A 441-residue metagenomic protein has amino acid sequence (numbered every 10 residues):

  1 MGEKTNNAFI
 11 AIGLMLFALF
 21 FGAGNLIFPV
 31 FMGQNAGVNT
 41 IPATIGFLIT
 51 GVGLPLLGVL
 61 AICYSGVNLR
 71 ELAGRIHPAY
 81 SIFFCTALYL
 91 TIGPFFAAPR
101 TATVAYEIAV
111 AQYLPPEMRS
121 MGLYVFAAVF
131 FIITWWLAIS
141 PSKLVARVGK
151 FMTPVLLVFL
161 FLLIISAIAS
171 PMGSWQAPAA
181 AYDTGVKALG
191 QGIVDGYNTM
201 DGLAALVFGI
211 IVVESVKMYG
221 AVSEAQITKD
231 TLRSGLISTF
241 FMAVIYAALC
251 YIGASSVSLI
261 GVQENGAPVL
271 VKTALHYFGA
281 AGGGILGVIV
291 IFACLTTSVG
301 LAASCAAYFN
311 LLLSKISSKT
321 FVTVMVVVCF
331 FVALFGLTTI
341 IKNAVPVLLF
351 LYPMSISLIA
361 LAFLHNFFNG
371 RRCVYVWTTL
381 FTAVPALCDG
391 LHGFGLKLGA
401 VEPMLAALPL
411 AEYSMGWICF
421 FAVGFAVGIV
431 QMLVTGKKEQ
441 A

Functional and structural regions predicted by a protein language model:
A11-F21, S166-G173, Y182-L249, I285-C294 (+3 more regions): Hydrophobic, membrane-embedded alpha-helices of multi-pass small-molecule transporters
G53, L57, V155-A167, L232-V257 (+1 more regions): Selective recognition of specific alpha-helical transmembrane segments in multi-pass small-molecule
C63-L72, F131-M152, M218-A221, F330-N343 (+1 more regions): Membrane-water interface regions at transmembrane-helix termini and the short interhelical loops of multi-pass membrane
L69-G74, I245-L295, L311, P346: TM-loop-TM module centered on a large, flexible mid-protein loop between adjacent transmembrane helices in multi-pass
P94, A98, L157-T184, G202-L203 (+4 more regions): Hydrophobic alpha-helical segments and their helix-loop junctions in multi-pass secondary transporters
A138-A167, A344-I356, Y375-V384: Membrane-interface loop-to-helix entry segments
S140-F151, L189, V212-F241, L259-V271 (+2 more regions): Hydrophobic, small-residue-rich membrane helices and short re-entrant helix-turn-helix hairpins that build
I359-A426, L433, K437-A441: C-terminal membrane-solvent junction of multi-pass transporters and transport-like membrane proteins
